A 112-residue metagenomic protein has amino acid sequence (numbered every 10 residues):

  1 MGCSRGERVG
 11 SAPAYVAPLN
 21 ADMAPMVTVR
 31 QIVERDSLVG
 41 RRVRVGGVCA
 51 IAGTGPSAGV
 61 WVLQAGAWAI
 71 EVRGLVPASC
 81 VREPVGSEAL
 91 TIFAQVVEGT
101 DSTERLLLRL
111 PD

Functional and structural regions predicted by a protein language model:
C3-D112: OB-fold and OB-like single-stranded nucleic-acid-recognition modules and their adjacent interaction interfaces
